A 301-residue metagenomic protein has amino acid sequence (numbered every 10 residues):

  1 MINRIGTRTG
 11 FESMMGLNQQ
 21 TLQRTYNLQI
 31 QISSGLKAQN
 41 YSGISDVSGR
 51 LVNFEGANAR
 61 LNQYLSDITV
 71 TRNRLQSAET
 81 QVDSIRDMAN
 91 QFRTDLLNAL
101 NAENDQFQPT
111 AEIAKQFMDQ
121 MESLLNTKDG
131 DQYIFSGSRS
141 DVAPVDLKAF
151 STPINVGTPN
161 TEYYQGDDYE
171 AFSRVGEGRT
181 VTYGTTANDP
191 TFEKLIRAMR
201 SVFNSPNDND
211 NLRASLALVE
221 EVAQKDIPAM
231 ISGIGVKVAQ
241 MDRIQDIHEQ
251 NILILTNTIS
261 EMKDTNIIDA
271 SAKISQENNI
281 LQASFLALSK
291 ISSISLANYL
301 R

Functional and structural regions predicted by a protein language model:
M1-D141, N204-R301: Amphipathic alpha-helical polymerization modules
R139-L212, L218: Cysteine-poor, low-complexity segments in flexible/peripheral regions
